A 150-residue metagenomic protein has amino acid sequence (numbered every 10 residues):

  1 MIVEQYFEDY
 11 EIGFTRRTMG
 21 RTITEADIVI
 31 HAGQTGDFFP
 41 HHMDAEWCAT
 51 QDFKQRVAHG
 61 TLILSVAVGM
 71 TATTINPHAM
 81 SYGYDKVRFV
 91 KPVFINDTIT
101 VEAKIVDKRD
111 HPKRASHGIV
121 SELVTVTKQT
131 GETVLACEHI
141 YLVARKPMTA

Functional and structural regions predicted by a protein language model:
M1-G83, K146-A150: Hot-dog-fold acyl-thioester-processing enzymes
I2-I12, V93-T98, E102-A150: HotDog/MaoC-like acyl-thioester-processing domains
T18, F89, D110-P112: Short helix-to-loop capping/linker segments positioned immediately adjacent to catalytic or ligand/cofactor-binding
P40-H42, S81-Y82, V87-R88, I119 (+1 more regions): Short, intrinsically disordered/low-complexity patches at protein termini and at juxtamembrane boundaries
P77-I95, V101-E102: Mid-chain, well-packed structural core segment of small domains
